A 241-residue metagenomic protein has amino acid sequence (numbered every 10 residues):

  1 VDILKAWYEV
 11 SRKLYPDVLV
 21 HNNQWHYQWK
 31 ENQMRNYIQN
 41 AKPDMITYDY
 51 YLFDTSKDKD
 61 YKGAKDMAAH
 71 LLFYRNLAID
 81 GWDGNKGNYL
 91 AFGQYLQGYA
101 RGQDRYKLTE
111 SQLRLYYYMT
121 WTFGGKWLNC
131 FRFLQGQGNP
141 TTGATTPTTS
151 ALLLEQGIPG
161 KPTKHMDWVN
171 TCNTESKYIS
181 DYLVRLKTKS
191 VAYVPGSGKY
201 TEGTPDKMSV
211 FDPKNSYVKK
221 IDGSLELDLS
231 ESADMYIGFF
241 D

Functional and structural regions predicted by a protein language model:
V1-D241: Glycan-processing catalytic domains of CAZymes
